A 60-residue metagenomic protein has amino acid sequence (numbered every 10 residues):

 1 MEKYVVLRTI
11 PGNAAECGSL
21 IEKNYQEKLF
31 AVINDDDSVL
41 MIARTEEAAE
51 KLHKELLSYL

Functional and structural regions predicted by a protein language model:
M1-H53: Non-DNA-binding regulatory cores of transcription-related proteins, predominantly C-terminal effector-binding
L52-L60: Short, charged, intrinsically disordered terminal tails
